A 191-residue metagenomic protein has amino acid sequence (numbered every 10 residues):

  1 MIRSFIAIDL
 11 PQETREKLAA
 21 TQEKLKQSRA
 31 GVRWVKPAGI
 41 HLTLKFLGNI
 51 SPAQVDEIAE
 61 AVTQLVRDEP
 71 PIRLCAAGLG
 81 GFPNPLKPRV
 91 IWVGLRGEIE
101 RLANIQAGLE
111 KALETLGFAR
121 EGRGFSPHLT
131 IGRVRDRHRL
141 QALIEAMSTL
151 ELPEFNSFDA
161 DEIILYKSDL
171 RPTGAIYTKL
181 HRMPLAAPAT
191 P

Functional and structural regions predicted by a protein language model:
M1-P191: Histidine-dependent nucleotide/RNA phosphoesterase domain, centered on the 2H-phosphoesterase fold with its duplicated
